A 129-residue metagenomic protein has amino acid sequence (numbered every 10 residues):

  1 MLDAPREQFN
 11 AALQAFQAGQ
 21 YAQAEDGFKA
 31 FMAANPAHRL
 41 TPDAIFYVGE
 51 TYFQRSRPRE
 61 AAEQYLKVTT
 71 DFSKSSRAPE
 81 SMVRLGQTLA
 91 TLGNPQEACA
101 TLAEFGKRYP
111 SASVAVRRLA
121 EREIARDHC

Functional and structural regions predicted by a protein language model:
M1-A11: Acidic, proline-/serine-/threonine-rich low-complexity intrinsically disordered segments
A34-L40, D71-R77, K107-R118: Short solvent-exposed coil/turn linkers within tandem alpha-helical repeat scaffolds
